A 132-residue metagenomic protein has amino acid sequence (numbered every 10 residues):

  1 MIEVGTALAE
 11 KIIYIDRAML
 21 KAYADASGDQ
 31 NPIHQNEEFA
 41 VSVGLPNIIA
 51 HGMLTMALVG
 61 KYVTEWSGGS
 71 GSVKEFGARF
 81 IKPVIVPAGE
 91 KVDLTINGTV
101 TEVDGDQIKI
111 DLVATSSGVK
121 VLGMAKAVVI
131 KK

Functional and structural regions predicted by a protein language model:
M1-A50: Catalytic strand-loop segment that frames the active site of acyl-thioester-processing enzymes
M1-L8, A88-K132: HotDog/MaoC-like acyl-thioester-processing domains
E10, V73-E75, M124: Hydrophobic residues on conserved beta-strands that form the core of alpha/beta folds
I12-Y14, R79, V128-I130: Generic structural detector for well-ordered beta-strands
S27-G28, F39-A40, K74-F76, A127-V128: Short, charged/polar low-complexity linear motifs in solvent-exposed/disordered segments
P46, M56-N97: Hydrophobic beta-strand-centered segment that forms part of the acyl-chain substrate-binding groove
